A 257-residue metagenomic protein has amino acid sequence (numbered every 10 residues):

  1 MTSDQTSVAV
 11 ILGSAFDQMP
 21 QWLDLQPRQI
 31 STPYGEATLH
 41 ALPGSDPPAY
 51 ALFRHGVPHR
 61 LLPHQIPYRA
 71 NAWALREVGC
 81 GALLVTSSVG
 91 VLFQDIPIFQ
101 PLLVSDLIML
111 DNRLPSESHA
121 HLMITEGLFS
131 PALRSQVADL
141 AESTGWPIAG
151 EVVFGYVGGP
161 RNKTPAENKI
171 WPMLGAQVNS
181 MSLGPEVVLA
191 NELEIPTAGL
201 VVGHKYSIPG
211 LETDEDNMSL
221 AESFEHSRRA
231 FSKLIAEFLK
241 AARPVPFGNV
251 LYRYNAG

Functional and structural regions predicted by a protein language model:
M1-T125: Metabolite-binding pocket within alpha/beta catalytic cores that recognizes anionic/polar moieties
H59-H64, G155-G158, G175-A176: Short, flexible loop segments at the rims of nucleotide/cofactor-binding pockets, characterized by
A72, N168, G184-V187: Generic hydrophobic/aromatic pocket-lining and core-packing "Φ" positions
R76-A82, D95, L174, V188-P196: Alpha-helix C-terminal capping segments
C80, D106-M109, D139-W146, A176 (+3 more regions): Generic secondary-structure signature for well-ordered alpha-helical cores
T86-N168, M173: Mid-sequence, gly/pro-rich, charge-dense loop/helix-turn segments that line enzyme active sites
M181-S219: Zn-dependent metallopeptidase/amidohydrolase metal-coordination segment
S207-G257: His/Asp/Glu-rich mid-to-C-terminal helical/loop segments that flank catalytic regions of hydrolases
